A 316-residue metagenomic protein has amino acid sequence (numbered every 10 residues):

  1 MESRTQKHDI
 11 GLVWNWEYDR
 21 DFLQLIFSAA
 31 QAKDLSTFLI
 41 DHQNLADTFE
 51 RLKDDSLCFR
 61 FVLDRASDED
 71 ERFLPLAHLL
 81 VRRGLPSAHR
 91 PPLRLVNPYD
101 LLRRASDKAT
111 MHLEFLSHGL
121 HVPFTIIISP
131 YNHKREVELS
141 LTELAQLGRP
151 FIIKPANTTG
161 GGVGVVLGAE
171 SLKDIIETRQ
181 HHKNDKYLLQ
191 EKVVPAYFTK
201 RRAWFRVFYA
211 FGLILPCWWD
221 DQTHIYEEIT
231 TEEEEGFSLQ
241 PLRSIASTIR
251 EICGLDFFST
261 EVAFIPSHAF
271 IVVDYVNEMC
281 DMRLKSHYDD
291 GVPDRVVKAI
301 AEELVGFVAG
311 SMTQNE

Functional and structural regions predicted by a protein language model:
T5-L12: Extreme N-terminal starter segment of soluble prokaryotic enzymes
N15-N132, L139: Conserved N-proximal alpha/beta basic substrate-recognition cap immediately N-terminal to, or forming the N-lobe
D100-L101, P130-H133, A156-G160, S171-L172 (+1 more regions): Short acidic/polar capping segments at secondary-structure boundaries
F115-L116, E143-V163, N184-T199: ATP-grasp fold ATP-binding core
F124, P150-E177: Glycine-rich phosphate-binding loop of ATP-grasp-fold ATP-dependent ligases
V166-I252: Phosphate-binding site of ATP-dependent enzymes
L255-S267: A short glycine-rich, hydrophobically flanked beta-strand micro-motif that places a catalytic Asp/Glu for divalent metal
F264-E316: C-terminal active-site "lid" helix and adjoining low-complexity regulatory extension at the edge of ATP-using catalytic
